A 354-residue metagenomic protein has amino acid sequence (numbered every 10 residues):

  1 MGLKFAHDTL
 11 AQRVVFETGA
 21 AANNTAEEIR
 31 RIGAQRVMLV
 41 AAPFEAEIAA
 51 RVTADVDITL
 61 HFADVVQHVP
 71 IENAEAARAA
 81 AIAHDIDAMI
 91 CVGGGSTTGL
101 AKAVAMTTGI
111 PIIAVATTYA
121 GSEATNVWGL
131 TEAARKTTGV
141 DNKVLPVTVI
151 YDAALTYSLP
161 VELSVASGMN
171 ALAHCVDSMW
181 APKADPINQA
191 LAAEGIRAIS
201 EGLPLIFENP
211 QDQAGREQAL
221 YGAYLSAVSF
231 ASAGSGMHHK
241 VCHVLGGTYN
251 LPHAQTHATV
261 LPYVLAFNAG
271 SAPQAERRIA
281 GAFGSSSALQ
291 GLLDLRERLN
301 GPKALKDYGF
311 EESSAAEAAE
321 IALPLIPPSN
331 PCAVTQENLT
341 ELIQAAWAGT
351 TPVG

Functional and structural regions predicted by a protein language model:
M1-D85, L305: ATP/NTP phosphate-donor binding region
Q12, M106-A190, G195, A275-R278: A glycine/threonine-rich phosphate-anchoring loop and its flanking beta-alpha core in nucleotide/phosphate-binding
A21-T25, E45-A49, I71, S96-A103 (+2 more regions): Short glycine/serine/threonine-rich phosphate/pyrophosphate-binding segments that cradle anionic phosphate groups
A81-V104, T108-Y119, V241: A short, small-residue-rich loop immediately preceding and capping a beta-strand
G121, Y224-H257, L325-S329: Glycine-rich phosphate/pyrophosphate-binding beta-alpha loops
I196-C242: Oxyanion-binding "anion nests"
G247-S314, P352: Gly/Pro-rich interdomain helix-loop hinge
S313-G354: Short, amphipathic C-terminal "tail helix"
